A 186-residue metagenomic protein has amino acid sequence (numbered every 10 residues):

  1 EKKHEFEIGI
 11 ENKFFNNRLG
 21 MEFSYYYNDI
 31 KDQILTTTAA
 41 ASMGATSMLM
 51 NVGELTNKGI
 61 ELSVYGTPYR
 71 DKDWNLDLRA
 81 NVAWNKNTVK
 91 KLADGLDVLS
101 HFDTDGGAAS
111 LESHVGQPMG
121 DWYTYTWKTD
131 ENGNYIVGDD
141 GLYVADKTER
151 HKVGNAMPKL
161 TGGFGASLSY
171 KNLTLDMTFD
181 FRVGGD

Functional and structural regions predicted by a protein language model:
E1-G20, S47-D71, N155-T161: Outer-membrane beta-barrel signature, preferentially recognizing the C-terminal barrel domain of Gram-negative
E1-G44, A83, N87: Membrane-embedded beta-barrel scaffold of Gram-negative outer-membrane proteins
L19-M21, L76-L78, F164, Y170 (+1 more regions): Transmembrane beta-strands of outer-membrane beta-barrel proteins
Y25-K31, G66-P68, V82-T88, Y170-N172 (+1 more regions): Transmembrane beta-strands of outer-membrane beta-barrel pores
N28-D32, A39-M50, T148-E149, G154-L160: Active-site beta-strand/loop architecture of penicillin-binding DD-peptidases
I30-T36, S47, D73-N75, N87-A93 (+1 more regions): Outer-membrane beta-barrel proteins
M50, T67-A156: Conserved small-residue
L96-F102, H114, P118, S167 (+1 more regions): Membrane-proximal, glycine/serine-rich, low-complexity loop/turn segments characteristic of large bacterial
